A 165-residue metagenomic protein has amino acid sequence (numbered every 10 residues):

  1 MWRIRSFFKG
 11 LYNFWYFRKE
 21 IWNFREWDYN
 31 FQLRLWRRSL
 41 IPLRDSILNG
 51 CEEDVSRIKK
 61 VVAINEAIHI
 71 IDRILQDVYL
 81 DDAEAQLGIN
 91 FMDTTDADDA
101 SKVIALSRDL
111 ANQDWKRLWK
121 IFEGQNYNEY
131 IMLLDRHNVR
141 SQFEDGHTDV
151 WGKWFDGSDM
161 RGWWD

Functional and structural regions predicted by a protein language model:
M1-G162: Long, non-globular targeting/processing and low-complexity regions
